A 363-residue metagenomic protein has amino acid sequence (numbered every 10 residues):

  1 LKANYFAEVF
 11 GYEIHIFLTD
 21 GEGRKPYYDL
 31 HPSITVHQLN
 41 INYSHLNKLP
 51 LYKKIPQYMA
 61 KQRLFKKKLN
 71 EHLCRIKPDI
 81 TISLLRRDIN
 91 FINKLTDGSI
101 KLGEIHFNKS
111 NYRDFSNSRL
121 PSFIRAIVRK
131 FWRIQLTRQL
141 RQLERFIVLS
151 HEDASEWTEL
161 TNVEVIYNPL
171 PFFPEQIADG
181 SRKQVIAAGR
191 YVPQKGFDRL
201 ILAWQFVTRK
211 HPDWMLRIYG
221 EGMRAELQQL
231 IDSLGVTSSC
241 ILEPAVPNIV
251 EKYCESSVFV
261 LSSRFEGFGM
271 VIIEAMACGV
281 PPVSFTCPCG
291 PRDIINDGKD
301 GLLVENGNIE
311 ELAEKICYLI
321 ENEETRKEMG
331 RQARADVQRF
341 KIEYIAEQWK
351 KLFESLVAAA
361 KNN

Functional and structural regions predicted by a protein language model:
L1, K183, A187-F206, P212 (+2 more regions): A conserved mid-protein helix/loop that constitutes part of the nucleotide-sugar donor-binding site
Y5, V9-P56, E156: N-terminal strand-loop element at the rim of the active site of nucleotide-sugar-dependent glycosyltransferases
K67-E71, F123-F146: Membrane-proximal helix-turn-helix segments that form the acceptor-binding/catalytic region of lipid-linked
S83-D88, I105: Short His-centered aromatic/hydrophobic patch
E152, P169: Carbohydrate-associated surface elements
A245, R264: Aromatic "clamp/platform" in nucleotide-sugar-dependent glycosyltransferases that forms part of the donor/acceptor
P281-F285: Short hydrophobic beta-strand element within catalytic cores of glycosyltransferases and related nucleotide-activated
N296-G298, L302-I309, Y318-E323, Q338: Conserved acidic donor-binding segment of nucleotide-sugar-dependent glycosyltransferases
